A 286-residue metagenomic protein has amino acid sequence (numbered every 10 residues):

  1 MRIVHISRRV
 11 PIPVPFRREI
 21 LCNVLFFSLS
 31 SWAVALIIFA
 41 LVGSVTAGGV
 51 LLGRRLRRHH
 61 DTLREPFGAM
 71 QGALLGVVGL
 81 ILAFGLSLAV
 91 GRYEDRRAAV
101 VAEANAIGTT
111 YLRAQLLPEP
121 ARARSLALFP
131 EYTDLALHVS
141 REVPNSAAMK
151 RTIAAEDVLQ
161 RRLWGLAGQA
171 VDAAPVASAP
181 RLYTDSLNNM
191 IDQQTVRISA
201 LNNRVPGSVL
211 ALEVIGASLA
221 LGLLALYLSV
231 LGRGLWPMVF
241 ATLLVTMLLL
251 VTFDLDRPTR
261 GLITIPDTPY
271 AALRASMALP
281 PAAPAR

Functional and structural regions predicted by a protein language model:
M1-N23: N-terminal amphipathic/basic-hydrophobic helices that include classical n-h-c signal peptides and signal-anchor
L25, L29-R58, S199-R286: Alpha-helical transmembrane anchor segments
D61-L75: Loop-to-helix transition at the N-terminal end of transmembrane alpha-helices
L74-L86, F240-L249: Hydrophobic membrane-insertion alpha-helices, especially the h-region of bacterial N-terminal signal peptides
I81-V101, D256: Transmembrane signal-anchor/signal-peptide helices with a preference for the extracytoplasmic
V100-L117, P266-P280: Short extracytoplasmic/periplasmic juxtamembrane "stem" segments immediately C-terminal to an N-terminal membrane anchor
T110-N202: Structured inter-helical modules in multipass membrane proteins
